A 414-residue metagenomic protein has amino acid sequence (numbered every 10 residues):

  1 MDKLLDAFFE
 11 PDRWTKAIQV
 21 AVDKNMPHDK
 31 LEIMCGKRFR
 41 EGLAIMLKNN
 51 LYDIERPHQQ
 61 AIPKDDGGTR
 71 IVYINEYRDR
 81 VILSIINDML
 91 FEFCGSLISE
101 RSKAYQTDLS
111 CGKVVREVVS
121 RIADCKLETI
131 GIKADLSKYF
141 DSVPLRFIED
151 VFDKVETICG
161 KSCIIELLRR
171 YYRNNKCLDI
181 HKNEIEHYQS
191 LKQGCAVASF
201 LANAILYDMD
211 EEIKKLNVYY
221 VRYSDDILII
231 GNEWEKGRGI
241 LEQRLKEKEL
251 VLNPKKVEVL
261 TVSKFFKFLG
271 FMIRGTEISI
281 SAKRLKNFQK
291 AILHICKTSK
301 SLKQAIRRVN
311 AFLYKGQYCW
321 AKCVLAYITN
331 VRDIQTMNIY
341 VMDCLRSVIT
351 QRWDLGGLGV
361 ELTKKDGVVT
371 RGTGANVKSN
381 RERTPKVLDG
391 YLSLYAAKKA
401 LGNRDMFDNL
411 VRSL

Functional and structural regions predicted by a protein language model:
D2-E55, A61-P63: A structured, charge-rich N-terminal accessory region that forms the first stable segment of a protein and links
D29, I71-E76, R80, A104 (+6 more regions): Short, charged/polar micro-motifs that form catalytic or ligand-binding hotspots
I45-G67, V81, I165-H181: Reverse-transcriptase-like RNA-dependent polymerase core
T69-S99, H187-K214: Conserved pre-motif C helix in the palm subdomain of viral-like polymerases
R80, S84, K182, E186-H187 (+4 more regions): Right-hand nucleic-acid polymerase module
L83, N87-P144: Active-site-proximal segment of RNA-dependent polymerases
R121-S224, L228-R244, K248-L250, P254-F265 (+1 more regions): Conserved polymerase palm-domain catalytic core
